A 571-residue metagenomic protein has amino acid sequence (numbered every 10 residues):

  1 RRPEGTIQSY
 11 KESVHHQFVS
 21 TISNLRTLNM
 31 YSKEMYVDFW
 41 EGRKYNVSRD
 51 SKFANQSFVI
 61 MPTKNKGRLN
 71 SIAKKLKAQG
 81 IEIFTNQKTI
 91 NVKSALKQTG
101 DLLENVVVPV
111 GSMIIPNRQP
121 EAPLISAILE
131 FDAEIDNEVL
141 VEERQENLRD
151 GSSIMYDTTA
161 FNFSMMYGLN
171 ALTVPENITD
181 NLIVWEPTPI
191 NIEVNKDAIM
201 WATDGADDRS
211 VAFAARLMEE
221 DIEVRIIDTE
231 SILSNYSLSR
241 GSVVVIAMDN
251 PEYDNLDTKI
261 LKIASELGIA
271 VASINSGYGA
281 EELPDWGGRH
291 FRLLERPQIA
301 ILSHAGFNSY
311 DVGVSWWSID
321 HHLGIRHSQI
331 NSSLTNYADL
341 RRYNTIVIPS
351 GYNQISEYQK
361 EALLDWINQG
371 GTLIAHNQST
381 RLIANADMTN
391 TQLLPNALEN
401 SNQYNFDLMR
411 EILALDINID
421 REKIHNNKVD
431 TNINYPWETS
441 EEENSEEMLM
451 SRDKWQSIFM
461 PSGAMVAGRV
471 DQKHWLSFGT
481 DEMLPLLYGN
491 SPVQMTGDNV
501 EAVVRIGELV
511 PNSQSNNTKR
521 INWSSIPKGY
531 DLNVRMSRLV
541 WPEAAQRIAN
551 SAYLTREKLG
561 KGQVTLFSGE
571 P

Functional and structural regions predicted by a protein language model:
R1-P571: Intrinsic-disorder/low-complexity accessory segments
